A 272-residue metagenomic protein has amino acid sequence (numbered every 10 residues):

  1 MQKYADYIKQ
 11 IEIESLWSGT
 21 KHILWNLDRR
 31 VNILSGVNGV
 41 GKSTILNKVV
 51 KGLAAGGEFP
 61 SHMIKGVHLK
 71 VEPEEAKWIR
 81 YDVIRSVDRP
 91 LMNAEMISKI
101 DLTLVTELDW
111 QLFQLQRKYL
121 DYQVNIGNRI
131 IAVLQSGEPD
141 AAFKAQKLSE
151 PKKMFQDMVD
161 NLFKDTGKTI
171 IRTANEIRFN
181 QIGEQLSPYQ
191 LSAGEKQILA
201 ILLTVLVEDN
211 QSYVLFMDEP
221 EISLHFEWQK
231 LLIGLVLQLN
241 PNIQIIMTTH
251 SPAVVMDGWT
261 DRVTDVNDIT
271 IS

Functional and structural regions predicted by a protein language model:
M1-G56, R172-S272: Switch/communication elements of ASCE P-loop NTPase nucleotide-binding domains
M1-S18, L24-N26, N47-A193: Phosphate-coordinating catalytic segments in nucleotide- and nucleic-acid-processing enzymes
